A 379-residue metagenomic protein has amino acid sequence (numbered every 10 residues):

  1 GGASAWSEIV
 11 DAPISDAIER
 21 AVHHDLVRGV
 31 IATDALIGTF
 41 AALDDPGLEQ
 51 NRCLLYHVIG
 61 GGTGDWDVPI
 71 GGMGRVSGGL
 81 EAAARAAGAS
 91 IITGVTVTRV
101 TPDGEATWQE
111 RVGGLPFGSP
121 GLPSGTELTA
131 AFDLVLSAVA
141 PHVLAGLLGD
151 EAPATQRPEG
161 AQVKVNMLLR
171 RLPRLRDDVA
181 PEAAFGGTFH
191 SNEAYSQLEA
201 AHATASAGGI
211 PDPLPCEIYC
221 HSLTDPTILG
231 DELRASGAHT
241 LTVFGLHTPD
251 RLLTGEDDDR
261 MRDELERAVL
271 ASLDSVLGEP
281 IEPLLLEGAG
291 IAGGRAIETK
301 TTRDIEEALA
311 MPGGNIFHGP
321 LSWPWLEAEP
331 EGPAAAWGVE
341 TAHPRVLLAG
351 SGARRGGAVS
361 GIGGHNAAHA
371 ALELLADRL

Functional and structural regions predicted by a protein language model:
G1-P46: Rossmann-like flavin
R28-D44, P211-Y219, E279-R354: A glycine-rich dinucleotide-binding beta-alpha-beta segment and adjacent secondary-structure elements that constitute
Y56-P123: Helical element adjacent to the flavin cofactor pocket in flavoenzyme catalytic cores
V95-L233, G338: Mid-domain catalytic core of redox enzymes that form a hydrophobic substrate pocket/lid adjacent to a catalytic redox
L136, M167, V243, L273 (+3 more regions): Hydrophobic, well-ordered secondary-structure elements that form the walls of internal hydrophobic environments
H142-G146, L168-R170, L233-A271: Conserved FAD/dinucleotide-binding core of flavoprotein oxidoreductases
G294, E373-L379: Active-site-proximal substrate-binding core of FAD-dependent oxidoreductases
S351-L375: A conserved FAD-binding loop/helix module that cradles the flavin
